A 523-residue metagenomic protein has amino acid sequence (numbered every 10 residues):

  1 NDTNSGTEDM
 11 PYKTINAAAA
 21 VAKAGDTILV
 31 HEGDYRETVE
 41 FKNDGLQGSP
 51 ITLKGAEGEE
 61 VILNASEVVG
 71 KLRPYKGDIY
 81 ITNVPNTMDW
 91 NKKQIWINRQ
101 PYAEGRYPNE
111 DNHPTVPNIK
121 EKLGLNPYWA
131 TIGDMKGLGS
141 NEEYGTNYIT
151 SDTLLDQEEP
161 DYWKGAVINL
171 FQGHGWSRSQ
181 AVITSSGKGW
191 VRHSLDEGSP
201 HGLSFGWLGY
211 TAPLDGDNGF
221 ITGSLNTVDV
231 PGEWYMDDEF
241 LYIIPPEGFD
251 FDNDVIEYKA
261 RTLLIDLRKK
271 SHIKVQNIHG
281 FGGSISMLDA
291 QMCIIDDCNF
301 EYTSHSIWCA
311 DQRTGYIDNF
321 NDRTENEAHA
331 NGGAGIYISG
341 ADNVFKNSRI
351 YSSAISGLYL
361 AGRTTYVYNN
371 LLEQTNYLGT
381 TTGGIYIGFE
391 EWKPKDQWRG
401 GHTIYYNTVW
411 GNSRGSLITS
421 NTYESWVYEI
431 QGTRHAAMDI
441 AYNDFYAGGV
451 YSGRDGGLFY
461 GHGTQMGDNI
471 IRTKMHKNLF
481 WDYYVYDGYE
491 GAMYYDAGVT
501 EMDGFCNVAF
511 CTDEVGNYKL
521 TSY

Functional and structural regions predicted by a protein language model:
N1-A334: Extracellular polysaccharide-degrading/modifying enzymes targeting complex plant/algal/animal polysaccharides
K23, N43, G48, G58 (+28 more regions): Parallel beta-helix/beta-solenoid
T38-E40, T262-L263, G282-M287, S304-R313 (+8 more regions): Short glycine/acidic-rich loop motifs that flank beta-strands on beta-rich extracellular proteins
L53, L63, T380, G453 (+2 more regions): Extracellular, surface-exposed repeat architectures
Y258-R268, G333-I338, G463-N469, Y484-Y486 (+1 more regions): Right-handed parallel beta-helix
E325-A328, R349, Y484: Flexible, solvent-exposed coil segments and beta strand-coil junctions, predominantly the extracellular/periplasmic
G388, H462: Sequence context of c-type cytochrome heme-c attachment sites
